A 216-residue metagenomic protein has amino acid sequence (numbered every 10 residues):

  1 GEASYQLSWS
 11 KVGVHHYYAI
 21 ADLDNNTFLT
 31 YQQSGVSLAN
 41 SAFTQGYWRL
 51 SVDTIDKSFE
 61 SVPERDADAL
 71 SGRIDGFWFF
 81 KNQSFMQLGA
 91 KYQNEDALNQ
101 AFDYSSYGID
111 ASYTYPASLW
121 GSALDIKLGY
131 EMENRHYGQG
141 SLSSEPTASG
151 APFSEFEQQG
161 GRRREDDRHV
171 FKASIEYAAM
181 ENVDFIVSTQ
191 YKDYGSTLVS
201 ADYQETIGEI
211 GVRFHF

Functional and structural regions predicted by a protein language model:
G1-F216: Gram-negative and organellar
